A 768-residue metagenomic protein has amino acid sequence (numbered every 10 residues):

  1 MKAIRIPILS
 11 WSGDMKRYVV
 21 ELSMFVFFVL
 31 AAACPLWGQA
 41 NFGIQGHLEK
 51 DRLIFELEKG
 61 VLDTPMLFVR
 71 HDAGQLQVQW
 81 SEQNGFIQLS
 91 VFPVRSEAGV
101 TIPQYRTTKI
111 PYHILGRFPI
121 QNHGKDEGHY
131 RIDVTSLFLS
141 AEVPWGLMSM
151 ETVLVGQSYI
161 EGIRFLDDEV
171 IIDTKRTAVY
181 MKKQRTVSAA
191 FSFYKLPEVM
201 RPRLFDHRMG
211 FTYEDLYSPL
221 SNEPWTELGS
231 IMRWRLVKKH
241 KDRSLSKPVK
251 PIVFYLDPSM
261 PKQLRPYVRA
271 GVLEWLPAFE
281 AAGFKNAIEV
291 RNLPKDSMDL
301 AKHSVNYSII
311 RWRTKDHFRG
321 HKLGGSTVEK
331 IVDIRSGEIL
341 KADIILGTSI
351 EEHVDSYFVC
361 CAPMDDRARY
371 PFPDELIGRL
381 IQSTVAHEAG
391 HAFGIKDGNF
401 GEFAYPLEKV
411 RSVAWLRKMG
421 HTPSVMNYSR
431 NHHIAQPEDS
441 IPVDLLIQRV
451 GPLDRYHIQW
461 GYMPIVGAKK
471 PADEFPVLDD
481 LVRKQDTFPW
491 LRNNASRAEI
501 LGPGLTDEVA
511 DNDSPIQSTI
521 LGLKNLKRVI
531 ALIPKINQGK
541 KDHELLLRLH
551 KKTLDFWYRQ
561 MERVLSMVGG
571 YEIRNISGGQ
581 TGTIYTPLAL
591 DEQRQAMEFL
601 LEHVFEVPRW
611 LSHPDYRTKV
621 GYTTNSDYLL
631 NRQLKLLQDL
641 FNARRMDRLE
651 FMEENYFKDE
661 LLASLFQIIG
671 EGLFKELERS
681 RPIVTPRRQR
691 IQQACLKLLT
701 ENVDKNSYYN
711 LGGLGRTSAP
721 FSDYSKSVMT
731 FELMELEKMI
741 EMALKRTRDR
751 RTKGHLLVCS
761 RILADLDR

Functional and structural regions predicted by a protein language model:
I4, W11-M24: Bacterial N-terminal signal peptides that target proteins for export
S23-A33: Bacterial N-terminal signal peptides
C34-G38: Sec/Tat signal peptide C-region and signal peptidase I cleavage site
Q39-M260, A278, L293-H353, F358-P373 (+4 more regions): Auxiliary tRNA-acceptor-end handling modules of aminoacyl-tRNA synthetases
P258, K262-A270, E375-L380, T384 (+2 more regions): Soluble non-cytosolic domains of exported or imported proteins
L273-F284, G390-H391, I395, N431 (+1 more regions): Sec-exported extracytoplasmic/periplasmic mature domains
N292-D316, R379-A386, G390-Q436: The catalytic-center signature of Zn2+-dependent metalloproteases
G401-R768: Conserved catalytic/binding loops enriched for acidic/polar residues
